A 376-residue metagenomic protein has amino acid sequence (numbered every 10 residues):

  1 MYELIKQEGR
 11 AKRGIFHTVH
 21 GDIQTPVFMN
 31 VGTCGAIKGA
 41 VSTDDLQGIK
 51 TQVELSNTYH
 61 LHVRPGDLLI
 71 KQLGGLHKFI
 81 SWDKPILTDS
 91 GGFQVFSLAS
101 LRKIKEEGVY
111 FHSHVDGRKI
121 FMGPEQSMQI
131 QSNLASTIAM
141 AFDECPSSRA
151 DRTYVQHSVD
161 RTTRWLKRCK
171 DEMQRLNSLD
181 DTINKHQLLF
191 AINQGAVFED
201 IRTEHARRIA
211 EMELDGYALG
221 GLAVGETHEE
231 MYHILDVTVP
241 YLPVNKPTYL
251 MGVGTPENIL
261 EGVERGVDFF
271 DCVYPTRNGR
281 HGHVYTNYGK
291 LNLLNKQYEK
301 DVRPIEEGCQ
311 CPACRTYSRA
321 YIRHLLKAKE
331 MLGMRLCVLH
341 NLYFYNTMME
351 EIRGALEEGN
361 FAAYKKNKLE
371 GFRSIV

Functional and structural regions predicted by a protein language model:
M1-I15, I23-G32, G39-A40, D143-R149 (+1 more regions): C-terminal extensions of enzymes
M1-I183, K296-E299: Non-catalytic, usually N-terminal nucleic-acid engagement modules in DNA/RNA processing proteins
G21, E54, D89, Q131 (+5 more regions): Conserved, mostly hydrophobic/aromatic
Q126, I130, H157, R161-R168 (+5 more regions): A non-catalytic, amphipathic alpha-helix used as a structural packing/dimerization or gating element in enzyme scaffolds
S136, K167, D171-Q174, P240-P243 (+4 more regions): Generic secondary-structure signature for well-ordered alpha-helical cores
S147-R152, Q156, G216-L222, M331-M334: Glycine- and acidic
D160-T163, E172, L176, N184 (+1 more regions): Glycine-rich phosphate/ribose-binding loops and adjacent secondary-structure elements that form binding surfaces
E172-T182, K246, R353-Y364: Surface-exposed helix-capping loop/turn segments at secondary-structure junctions
